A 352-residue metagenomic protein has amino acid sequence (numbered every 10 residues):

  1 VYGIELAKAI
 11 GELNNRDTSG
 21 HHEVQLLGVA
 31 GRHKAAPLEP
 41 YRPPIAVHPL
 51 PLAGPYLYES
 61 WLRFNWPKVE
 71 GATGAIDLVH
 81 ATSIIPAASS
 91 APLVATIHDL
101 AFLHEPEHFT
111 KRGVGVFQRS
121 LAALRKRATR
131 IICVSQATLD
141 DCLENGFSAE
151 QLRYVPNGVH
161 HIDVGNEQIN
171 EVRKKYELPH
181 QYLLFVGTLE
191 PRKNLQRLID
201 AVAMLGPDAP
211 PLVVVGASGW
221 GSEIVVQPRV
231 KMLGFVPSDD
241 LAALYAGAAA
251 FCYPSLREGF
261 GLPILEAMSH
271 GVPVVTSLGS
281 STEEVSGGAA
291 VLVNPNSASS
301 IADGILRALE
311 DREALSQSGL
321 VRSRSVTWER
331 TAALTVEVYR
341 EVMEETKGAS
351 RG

Functional and structural regions predicted by a protein language model:
V1-G352: Carbohydrate transferase catalytic cores enriched for Leloir-type hexosyltransferases
